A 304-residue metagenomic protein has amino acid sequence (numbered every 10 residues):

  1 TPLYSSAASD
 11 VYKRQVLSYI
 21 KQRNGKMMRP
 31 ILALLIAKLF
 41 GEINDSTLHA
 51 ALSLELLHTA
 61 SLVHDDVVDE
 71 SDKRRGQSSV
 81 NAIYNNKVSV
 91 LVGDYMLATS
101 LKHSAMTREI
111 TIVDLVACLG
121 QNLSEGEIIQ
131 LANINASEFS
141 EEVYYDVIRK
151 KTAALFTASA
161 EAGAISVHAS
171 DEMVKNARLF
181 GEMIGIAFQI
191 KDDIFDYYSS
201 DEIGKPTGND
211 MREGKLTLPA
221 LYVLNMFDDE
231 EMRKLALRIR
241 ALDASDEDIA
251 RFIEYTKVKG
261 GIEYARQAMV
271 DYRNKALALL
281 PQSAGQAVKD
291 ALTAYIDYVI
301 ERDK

Functional and structural regions predicted by a protein language model:
T1-A8, Y12: Single conserved hydrophobic/aromatic residue that forms the stacking wall/gate of nucleotide- or nucleobase-binding
L3, K215, A241-S245: PLP-dependent aminotransferase class I/II
A7-A8, G76, K151, D248: Activation loop
K13-M232, V270-D271, K275, D297: Mg2+-dependent prenyl diphosphate-binding active-site environment of isoprenoid biosynthetic enzymes
V116, A177, L235-A236, F252 (+1 more regions): A structural signal for short hydrophobic/aromatic patches embedded in well-ordered alpha helices
Q189, S199, N225-D228, R240 (+5 more regions): Hydrophobic alpha-helix feature that most strongly marks membrane-spanning transmembrane helices and their immediate
E231-S283: Mobile late-domain/C-terminal helix-loop "cap" segments that border catalytic sites or the cytosolic face
Y272, G285-K304: Short, amphipathic C-terminal "tail helix"
